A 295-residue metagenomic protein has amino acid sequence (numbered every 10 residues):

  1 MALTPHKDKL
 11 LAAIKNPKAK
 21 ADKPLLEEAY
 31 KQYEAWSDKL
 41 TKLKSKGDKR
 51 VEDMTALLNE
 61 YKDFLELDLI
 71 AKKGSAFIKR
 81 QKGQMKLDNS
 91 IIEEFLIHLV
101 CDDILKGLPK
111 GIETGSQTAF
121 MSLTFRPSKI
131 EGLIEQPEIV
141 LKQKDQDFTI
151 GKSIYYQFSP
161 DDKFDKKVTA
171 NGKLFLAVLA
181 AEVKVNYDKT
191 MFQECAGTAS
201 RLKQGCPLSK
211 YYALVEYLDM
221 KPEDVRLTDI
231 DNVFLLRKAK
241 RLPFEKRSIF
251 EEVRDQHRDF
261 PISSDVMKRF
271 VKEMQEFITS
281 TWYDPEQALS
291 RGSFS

Functional and structural regions predicted by a protein language model:
M1-S90, C101-L133, G205-K210, V215-S295: C-terminal tail/extension regions appended to the core domain(s) of diverse proteins
I91-F95: Terminal, low-complexity, charged helical segments
G115-N171: Active-site metal-binding core of divalent-cation-utilizing nuclease and nuclease-like domains
F148, A177-V185, C195: Conserved catalytic cores of phosphodiester-cleaving nucleases, focusing on short active-site segments
Q157-D162, N186-G197, Q204: Active-site-adjacent loop/helix micro-motif of nuclease/hydrolase catalytic cores
A181-N186, A213-Y217: Short His-Asn-centered micro-motif
A196-R201, T228-I230: Short, solvent-exposed amphipathic alpha-helical segments in soluble enzyme and RNA/protein-processing domains
